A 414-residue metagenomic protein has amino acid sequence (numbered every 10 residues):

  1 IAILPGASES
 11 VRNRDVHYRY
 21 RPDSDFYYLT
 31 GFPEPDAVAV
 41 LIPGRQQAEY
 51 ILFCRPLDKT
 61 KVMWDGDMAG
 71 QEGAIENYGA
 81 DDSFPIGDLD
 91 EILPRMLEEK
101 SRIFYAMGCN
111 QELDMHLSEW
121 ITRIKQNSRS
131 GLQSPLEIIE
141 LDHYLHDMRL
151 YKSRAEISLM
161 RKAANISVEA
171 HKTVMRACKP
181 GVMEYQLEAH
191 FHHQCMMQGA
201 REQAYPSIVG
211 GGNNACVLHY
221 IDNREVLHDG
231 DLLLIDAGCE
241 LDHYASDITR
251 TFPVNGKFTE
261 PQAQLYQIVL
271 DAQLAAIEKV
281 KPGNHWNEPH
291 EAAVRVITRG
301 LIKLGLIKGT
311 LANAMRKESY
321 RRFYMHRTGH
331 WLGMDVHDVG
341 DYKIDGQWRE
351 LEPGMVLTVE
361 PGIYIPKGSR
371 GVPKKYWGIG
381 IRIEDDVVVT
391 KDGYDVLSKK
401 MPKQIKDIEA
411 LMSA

Functional and structural regions predicted by a protein language model:
I1-A414: Active-site neighborhoods and metal-handling regions in enzymes and metal-associated proteins
